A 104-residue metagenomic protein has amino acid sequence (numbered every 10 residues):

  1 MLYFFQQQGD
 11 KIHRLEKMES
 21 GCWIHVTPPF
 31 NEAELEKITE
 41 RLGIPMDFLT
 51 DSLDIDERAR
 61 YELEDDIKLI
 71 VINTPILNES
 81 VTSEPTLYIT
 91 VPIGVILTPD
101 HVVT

Functional and structural regions predicted by a protein language model:
M1-T104: Peripheral, non-transmembrane regulatory/ligand-interaction domains of membrane transport proteins
